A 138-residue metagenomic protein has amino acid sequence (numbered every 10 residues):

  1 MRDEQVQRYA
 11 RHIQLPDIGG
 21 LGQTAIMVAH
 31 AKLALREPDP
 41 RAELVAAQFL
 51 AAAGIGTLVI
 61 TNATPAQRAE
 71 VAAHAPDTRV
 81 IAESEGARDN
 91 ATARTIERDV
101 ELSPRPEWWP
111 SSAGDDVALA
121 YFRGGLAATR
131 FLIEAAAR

Functional and structural regions predicted by a protein language model:
M1-R138: Adenine nucleotide-associated cytosolic modules
